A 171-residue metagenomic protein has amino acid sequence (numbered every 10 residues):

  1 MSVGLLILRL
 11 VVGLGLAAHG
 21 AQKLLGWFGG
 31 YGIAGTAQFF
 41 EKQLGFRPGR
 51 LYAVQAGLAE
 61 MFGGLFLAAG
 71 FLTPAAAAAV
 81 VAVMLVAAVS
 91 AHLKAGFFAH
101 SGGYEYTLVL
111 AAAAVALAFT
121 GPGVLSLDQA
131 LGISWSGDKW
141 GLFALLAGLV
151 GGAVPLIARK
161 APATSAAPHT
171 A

Functional and structural regions predicted by a protein language model:
M1-F28, R50, V54, L72-A171: Extended, low-polarity transmembrane helix blocks
R9-G13, Y31, E60-L65: Short charge-dense sequence patches
G26-A53: Membrane-interface interhelical connector segments
I33, F46-R47, F66-L67, A111-A112: Alpha-helix boundary/capping detector
F40, G63, A82-V86: Hydrophobic alpha-helical segments within and immediately flanking transmembrane helices of multi-pass membrane proteins
L58-A68, A91-H92: Hydrophobic, membrane-inserted alpha-helices
